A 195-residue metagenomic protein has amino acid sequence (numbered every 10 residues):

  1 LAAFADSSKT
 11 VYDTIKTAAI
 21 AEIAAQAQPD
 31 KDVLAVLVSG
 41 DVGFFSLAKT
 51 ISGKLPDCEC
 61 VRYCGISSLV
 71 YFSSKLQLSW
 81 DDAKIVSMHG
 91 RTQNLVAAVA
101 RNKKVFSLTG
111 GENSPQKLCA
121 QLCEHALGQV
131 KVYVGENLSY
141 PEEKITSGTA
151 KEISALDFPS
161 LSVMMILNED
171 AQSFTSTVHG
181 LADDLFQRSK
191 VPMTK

Functional and structural regions predicted by a protein language model:
L1, R62-C64, V132-E136: Short internal beta-strands
L1-V61, V70, Q187-K190, T194: Class I S-adenosyl-L-methionine
A2, S67-Y71, T92-Q93, S114-P115 (+1 more regions): Short gly/pro/ser/thr-enriched loop/turn and capping motifs at secondary-structure boundaries
A3-A5, S46-A48, F72-S73, Q116-C119 (+2 more regions): Short glycine-/acidic-enriched loop or helix-start segments at secondary-structure transitions that form or flank
T14, D32-L34, N102-T194: A contiguous loop/helix-start segment that scaffolds small-molecule binding in enzyme catalytic cores
A18, V42, S46, S67 (+3 more regions): Conserved active-site and cofactor/substrate-binding residues in soluble primary-metabolism enzymes
I20-P29, N94-V99, K151-L156: Short amphipathic alpha-helix with an adjacent loop that forms part of the alpha/beta core around
G40-N102: Class I SAM-dependent methyltransferase SAM-binding "motif I" and its flanking Rossmann-like core
